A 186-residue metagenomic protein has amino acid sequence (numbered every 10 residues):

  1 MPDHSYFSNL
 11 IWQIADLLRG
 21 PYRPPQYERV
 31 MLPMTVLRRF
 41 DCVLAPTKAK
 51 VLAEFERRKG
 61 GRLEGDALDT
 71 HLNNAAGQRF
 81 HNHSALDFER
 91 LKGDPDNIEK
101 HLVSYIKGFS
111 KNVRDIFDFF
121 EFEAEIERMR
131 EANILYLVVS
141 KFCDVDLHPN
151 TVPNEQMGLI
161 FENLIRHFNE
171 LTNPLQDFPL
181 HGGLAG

Functional and structural regions predicted by a protein language model:
M1-G186: Non-catalytic, mostly N-terminal accessory regions of nucleic-acid modification and defense proteins
